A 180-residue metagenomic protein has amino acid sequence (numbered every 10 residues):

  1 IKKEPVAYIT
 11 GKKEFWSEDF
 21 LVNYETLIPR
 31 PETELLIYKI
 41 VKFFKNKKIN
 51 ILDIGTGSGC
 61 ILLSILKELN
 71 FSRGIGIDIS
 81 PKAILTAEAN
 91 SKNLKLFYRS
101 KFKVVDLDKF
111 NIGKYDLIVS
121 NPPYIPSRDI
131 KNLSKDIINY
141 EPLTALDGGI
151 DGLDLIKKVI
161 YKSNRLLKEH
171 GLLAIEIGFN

Functional and structural regions predicted by a protein language model:
I1-F43: Conserved AdoMet
K3-V6, S58, L62, I130 (+3 more regions): A general structural signal for well-ordered alpha-helical segments in protein cores
A7, I125-R128, N180: Active-site beta-alpha loop architecture of Rossmann-like, nucleotide-cofactor-dependent enzymes
T26-P29, S80, D151-G152: Short, conserved glycine- and acidic-residue-centered signature motifs in active-site or ligand-binding loops
E32-N132: Conserved SAM/SAH cofactor-binding pocket of Class I
I40, I65, I137, V159-S163: Class I S-adenosylmethionine-dependent transferase superfamily signal
Y124-L155: Mobile active-site "lid"/loop adjacent to the S-adenosyl-L-methionine
I150-N180: Conserved Class I SAM-dependent methyltransferase catalytic core
